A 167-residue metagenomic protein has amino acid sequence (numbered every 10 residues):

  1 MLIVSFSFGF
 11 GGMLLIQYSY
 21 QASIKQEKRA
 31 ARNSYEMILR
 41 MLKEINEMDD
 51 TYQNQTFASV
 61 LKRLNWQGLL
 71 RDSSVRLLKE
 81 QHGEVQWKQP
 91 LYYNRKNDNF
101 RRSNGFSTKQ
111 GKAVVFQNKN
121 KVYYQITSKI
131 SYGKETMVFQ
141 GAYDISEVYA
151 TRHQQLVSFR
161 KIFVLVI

Functional and structural regions predicted by a protein language model:
M1-H82: Juxtamembrane segments flanking the first transmembrane helix of membrane-anchored signal-transduction proteins
S5-G9, G141, V164: Hydrophobic alpha-helical transmembrane segments of multipass integral membrane proteins
N65-V75, Y124-T127, F139-A142, S146: Amphipathic alpha-helical bundle/coiled-coil segments
D72-N104: Extracellular/periplasmic ligand-sensing ectodomains of membrane signal-transduction proteins
L91-M137: Membrane-proximal, non-catalytic sensory/regulatory domains of signal-transducing membrane proteins
Y132, G141-R160: Helix-start (N-cap) segments at beta->loop->alpha junctions that couple sensory/regulatory domains to adjoining helices
R160-I167: Selective detector of the "anchor" transmembrane alpha-helix that sits immediately C-terminal
